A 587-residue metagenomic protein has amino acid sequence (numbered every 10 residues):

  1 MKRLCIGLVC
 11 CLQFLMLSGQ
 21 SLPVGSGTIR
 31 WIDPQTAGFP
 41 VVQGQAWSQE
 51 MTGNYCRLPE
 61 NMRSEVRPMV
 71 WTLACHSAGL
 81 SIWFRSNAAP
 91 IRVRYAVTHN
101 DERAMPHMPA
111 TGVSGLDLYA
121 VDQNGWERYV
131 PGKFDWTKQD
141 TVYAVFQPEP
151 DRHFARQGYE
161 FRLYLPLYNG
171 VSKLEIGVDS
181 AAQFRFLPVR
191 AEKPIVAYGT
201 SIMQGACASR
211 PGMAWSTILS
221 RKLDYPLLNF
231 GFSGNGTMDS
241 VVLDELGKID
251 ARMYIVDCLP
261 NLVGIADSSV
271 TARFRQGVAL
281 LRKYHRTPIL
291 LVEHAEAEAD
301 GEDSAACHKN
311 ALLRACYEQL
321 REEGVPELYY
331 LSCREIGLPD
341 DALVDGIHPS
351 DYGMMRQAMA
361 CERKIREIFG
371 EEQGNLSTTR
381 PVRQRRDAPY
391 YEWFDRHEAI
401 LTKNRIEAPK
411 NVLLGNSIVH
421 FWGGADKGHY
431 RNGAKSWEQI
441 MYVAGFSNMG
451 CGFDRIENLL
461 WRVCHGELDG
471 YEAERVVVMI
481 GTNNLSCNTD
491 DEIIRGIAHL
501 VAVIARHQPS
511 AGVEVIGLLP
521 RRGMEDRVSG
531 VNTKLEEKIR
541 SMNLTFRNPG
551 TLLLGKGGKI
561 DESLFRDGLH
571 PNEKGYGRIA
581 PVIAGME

Functional and structural regions predicted by a protein language model:
M1-S21: Bacterial Sec-dependent N-terminal signal peptides
Q20, P109, E149-Q157, F161-S233 (+2 more regions): Serine-esterase "nucleophile elbow" of acetyl-processing enzymes
Q20-C75: Glycan-recognition and processing domains
V70-L187, A388: Extended, charged alpha/beta regions that create polyanion-binding interfaces
P194-A197, P226-F230, M253-D257, P288-E293 (+8 more regions): Structural recognition of the beta-strand scaffold that forms the well-ordered cores of secreted hydrolase catalytic
P211, L219, G236-K283, H294-A299 (+3 more regions): Oxyanion-hole/transition-state-stabilizing segment in secreted/luminal serine hydrolases and related acyltransferases
A297-T378, R522-E587: Catalytic His-Asp segment of secreted/periplasmic serine-dependent ester chemistry enzymes
